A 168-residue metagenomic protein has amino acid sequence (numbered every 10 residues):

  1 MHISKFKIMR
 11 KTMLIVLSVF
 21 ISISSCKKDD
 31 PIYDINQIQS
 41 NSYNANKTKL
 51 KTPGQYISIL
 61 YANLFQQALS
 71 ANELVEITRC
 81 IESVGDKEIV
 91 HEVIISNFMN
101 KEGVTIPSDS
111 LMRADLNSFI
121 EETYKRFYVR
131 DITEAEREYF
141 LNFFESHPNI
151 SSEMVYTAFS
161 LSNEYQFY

Functional and structural regions predicted by a protein language model:
M1-M9: N-terminal secretory signal peptides that target proteins for export/translocation
R10-V16: Sec-dependent signal peptide recognition, specifically the positively charged N-region followed immediately by
S22-S25: C-terminal motif of bacterial Sec signal peptides marking the signal peptidase cleavage site
K27-Y168: Substrate/cofactor-recognition hotspot
